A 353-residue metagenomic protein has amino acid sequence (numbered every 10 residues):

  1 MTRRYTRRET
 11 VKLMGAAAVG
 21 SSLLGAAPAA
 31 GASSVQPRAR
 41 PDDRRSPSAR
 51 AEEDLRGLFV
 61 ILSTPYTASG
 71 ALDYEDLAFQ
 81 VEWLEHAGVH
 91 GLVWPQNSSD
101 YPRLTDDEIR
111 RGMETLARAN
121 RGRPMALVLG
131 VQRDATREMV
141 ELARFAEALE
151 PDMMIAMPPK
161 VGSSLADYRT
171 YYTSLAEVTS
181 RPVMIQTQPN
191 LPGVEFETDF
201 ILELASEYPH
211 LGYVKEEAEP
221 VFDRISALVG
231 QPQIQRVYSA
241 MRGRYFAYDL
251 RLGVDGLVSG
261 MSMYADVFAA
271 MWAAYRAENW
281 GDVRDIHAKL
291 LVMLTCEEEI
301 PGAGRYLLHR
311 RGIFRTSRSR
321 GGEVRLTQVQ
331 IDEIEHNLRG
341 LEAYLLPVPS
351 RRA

Functional and structural regions predicted by a protein language model:
T2-R4, E9-A32: N-terminal export signals
G20, E85, Y248-A353: Structured C-terminal cap/extension of enzyme domains
G25-I61, T67, A71: C-terminal segment of N-terminal export signals and the immediately downstream linker at the start of the mature
E52, R56, P65-Y66, A71-G193: Active-site beta->alpha loop and helix N-cap motifs at the rims of alpha/beta catalytic domains
I61, P95, M157, E217 (+1 more regions): Conserved residues at the C-terminal ends of beta-strands
L77, I109, M113, M139 (+4 more regions): A general structural signal for well-ordered alpha-helical segments in protein cores
A119-M125, L149-E150, T179-R181, S206-H210 (+3 more regions): Short helix-capping segments at alpha-helix termini
N190-A288: Catalytic alpha/beta core domains of metabolic enzymes, predominantly
